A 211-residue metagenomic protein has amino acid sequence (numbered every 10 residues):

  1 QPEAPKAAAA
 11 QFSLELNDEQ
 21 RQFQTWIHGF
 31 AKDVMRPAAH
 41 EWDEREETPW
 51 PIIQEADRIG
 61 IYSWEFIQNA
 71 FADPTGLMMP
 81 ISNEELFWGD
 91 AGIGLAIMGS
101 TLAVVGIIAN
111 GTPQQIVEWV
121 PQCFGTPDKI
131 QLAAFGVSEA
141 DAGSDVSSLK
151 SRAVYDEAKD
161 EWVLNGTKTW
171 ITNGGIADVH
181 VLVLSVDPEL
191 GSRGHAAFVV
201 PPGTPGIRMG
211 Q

Functional and structural regions predicted by a protein language model:
Q1-Q22: Intrinsic disorder at enzyme termini
E15-A38: Mature N-terminal segment immediately following signal peptide/propeptide cleavage in secreted/periplasmic
P37-I59: Short secondary-structure junction/hinge motifs that connect adjacent elements
R58-I130, N173-V179: Internal helix-loop-helix
K129-S138: A short, Trp-centered hydrophobic/proline-enriched beta-strand micro-motif
D141-L149: Active-site-adjacent elements of ketosynthase-type condensing enzymes
S151-V154: A structural signal for short hydrophobic beta-strand segments in well-ordered beta-sheet cores
E161-G210: A short core secondary-structure module
